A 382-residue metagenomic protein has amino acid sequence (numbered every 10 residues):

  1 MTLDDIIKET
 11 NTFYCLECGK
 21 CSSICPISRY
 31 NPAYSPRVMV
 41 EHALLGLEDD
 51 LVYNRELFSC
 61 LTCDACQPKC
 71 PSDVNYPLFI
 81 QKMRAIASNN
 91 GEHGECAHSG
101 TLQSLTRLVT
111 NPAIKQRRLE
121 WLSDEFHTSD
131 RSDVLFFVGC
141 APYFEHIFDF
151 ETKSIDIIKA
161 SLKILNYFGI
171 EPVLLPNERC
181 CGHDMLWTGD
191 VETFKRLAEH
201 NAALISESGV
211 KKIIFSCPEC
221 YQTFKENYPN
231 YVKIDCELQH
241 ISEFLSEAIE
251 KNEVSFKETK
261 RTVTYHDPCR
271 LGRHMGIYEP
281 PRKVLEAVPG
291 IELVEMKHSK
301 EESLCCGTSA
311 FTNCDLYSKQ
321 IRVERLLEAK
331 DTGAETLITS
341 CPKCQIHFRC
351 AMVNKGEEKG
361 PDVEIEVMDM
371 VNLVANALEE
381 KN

Functional and structural regions predicted by a protein language model:
M1-I6, Y30-S59, C63, D73-R107 (+3 more regions): Ferredoxin-type iron-sulfur electron-transfer modules in oxidoreductases and energy-metabolism complexes
M1-S22: Flexible, acidic/Gly-rich N-terminal and inter-domain linker regions that tether and position cofactor-handling modules
T12, E41-C180, D184-F215, Y221 (+1 more regions): Iron-sulfur-cluster electron-transfer modules
C15-C21, C25, C60-C66, C70 (+5 more regions): Short cysteine clusters
C15-M39, R273: A broadly conserved sequence feature marking short terminus-proximal activation segments in nucleic acid-centric
F144-E237, R270-A287, I291-N382: Cofactor-cradling patches in redox/metallo enzymes
I241, E247-V288: C-terminal amphipathic alpha-helical segment
